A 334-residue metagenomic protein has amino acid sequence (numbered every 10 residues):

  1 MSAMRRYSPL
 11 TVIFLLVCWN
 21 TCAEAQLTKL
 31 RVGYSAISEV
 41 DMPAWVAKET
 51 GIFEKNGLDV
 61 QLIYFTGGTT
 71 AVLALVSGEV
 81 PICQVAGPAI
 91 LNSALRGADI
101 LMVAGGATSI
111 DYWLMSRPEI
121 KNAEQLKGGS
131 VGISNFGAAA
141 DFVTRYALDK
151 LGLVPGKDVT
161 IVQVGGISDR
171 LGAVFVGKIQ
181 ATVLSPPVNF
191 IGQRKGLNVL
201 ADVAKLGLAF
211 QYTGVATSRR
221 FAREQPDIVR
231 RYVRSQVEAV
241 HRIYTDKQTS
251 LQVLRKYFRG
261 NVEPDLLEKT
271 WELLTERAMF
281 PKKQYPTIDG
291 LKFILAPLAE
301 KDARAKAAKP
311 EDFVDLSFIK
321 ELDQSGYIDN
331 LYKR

Functional and structural regions predicted by a protein language model:
M1-L10: Bacterial N-terminal signal peptides that target proteins for export
P9-W19: Bacterial N-terminal signal peptides
W19-A25: Sec/Tat signal peptide C-region and signal peptidase I cleavage site
Q26-V176, Q180-P186, V199-V203, L208-A209: Short, glycine-/small- and polar/acidic-enriched structural segments that line small-molecule recognition paths
P88-A89, S168-G260: Pocket-lining segment of extracytoplasmic ligand-binding domains
G137-K157, S235-K269, V314, K320-E321 (+1 more regions): Ligand-binding clefts/hinges and TM-proximal coupling segments of bilobed small-molecule sensing domains
R223-K306: Secondary-structure end/capping motifs
L295-R334: Conserved C-terminal helix/tail region of periplasmic/extracytoplasmic solute-binding proteins
